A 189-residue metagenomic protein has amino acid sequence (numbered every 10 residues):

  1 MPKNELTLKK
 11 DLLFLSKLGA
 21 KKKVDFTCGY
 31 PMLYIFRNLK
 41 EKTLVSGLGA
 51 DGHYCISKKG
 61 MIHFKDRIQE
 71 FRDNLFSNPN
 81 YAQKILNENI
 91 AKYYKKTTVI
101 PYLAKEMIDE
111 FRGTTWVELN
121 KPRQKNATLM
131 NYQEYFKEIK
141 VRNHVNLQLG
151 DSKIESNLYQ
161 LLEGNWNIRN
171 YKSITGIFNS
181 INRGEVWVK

Functional and structural regions predicted by a protein language model:
M1-M130, E134-Y135, G150-L161, V188: ATP-dependent adenylate-handling active sites, centered on carboxylate activation for C-N bond formation
F64, E138-K189: Peripheral terminal appendages
